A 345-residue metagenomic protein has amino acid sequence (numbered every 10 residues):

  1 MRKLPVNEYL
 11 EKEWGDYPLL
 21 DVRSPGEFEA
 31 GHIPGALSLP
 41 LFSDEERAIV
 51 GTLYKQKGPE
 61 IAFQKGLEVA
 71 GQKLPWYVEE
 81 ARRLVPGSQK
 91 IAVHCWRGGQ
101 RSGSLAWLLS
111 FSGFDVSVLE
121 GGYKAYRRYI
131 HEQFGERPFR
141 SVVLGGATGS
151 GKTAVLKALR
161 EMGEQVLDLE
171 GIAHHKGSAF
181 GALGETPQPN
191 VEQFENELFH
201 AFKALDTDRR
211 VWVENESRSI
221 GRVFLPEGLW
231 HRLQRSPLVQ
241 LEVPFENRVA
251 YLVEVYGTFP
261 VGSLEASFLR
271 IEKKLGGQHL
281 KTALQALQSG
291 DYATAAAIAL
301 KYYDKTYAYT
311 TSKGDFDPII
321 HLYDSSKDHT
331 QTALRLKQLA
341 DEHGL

Functional and structural regions predicted by a protein language model:
M1-P34, A62, H131-E136, S141-A147: Flexible, polar/low-complexity N-terminal or interdomain linker segments that lie immediately upstream of folded
E13-V85: Positively charged, proline/Ser/Thr-rich regional signature most characteristic of the Rhodanese/CDC25-like
L20, L37-L39, S117, V142 (+4 more regions): Hydrophobic/aromatic beta-strand patches that form the interior of the parallel beta-sheet core in alpha/beta enzyme
Q64-E120: Catalytic cysteine-centered active loop of the rhodanese-like fold, especially the PTP/DSP P-loop
R101, V142-E161: Glycine-rich phosphate-binding P-loop
F114-R127, D168-A173: A short glycine-rich beta-strand->turn/loop micro-motif centered on a GG-aromatic cluster
E164-H231: Conserved nucleotide-sensing/catalytic segment adjacent to the nucleotide-binding pocket in NTP-handling enzymes
R232-L238, E242-L345: Conserved NTP phosphate-binding and transfer environment spanning the P-loop NTPase/kinase superfamily
